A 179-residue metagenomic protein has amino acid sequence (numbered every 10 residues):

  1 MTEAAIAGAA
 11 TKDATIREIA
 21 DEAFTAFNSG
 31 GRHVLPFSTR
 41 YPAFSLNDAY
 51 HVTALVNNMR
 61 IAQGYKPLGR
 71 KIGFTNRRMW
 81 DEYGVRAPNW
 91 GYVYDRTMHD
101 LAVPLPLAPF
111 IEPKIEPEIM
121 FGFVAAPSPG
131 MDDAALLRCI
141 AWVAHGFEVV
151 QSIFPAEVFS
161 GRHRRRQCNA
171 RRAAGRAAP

Functional and structural regions predicted by a protein language model:
T2-P179: Catalytic-core "active-site belt" of small-molecule-metabolizing enzymes, emphasizing His/Asp/Glu-rich regions
